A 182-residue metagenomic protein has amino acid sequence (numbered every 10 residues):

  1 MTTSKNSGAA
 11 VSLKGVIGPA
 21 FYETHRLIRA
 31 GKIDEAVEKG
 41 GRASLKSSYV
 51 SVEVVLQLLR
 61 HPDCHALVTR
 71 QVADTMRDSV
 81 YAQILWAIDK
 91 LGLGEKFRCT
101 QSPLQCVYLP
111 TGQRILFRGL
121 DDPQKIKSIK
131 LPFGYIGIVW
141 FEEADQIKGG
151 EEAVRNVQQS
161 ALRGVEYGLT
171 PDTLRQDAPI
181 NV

Functional and structural regions predicted by a protein language model:
M1-V182: Phosphate/NTP-binding elements of NTP-utilizing enzymes
